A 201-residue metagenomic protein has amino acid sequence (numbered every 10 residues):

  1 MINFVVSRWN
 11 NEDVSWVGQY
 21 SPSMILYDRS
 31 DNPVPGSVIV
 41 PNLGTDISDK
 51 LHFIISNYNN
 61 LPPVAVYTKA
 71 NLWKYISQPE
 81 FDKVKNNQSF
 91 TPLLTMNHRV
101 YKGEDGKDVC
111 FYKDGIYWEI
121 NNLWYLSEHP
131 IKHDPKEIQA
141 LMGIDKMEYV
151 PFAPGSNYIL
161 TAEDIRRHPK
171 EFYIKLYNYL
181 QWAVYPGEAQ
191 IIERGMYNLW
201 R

Functional and structural regions predicted by a protein language model:
M1-R201: ER/Golgi luminal nucleotide-sugar-dependent glycosyltransferases, focusing on the catalytic module
